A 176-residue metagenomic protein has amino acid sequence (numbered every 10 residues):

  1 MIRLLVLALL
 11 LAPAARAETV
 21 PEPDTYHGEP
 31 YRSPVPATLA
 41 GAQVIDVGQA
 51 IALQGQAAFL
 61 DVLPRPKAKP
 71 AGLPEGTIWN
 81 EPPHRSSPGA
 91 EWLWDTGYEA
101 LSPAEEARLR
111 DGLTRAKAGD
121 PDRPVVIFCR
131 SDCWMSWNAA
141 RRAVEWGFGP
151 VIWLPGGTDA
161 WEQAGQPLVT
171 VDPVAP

Functional and structural regions predicted by a protein language model:
M1-R3, L53-A57: Generic structural signal for short, solvent-exposed loop/turn connectors between secondary structure elements
R3-P13: Bacterial N-terminal signal peptides
A15-V47, L53-G55, K69-V126, S131-P176: Rhodanese-like catalytic fold shared by cysteine-dependent sulfurtransferases and DSP/PTP-type phosphatases
A50, A58-L63: Short hydrophobic beta-strand that contains or immediately precedes a catalytic carboxylate
P66: Glycine-rich nucleotide phosphate-binding loop and flanking beta-alpha elements of Rossmann-like dinucleotide-binding
